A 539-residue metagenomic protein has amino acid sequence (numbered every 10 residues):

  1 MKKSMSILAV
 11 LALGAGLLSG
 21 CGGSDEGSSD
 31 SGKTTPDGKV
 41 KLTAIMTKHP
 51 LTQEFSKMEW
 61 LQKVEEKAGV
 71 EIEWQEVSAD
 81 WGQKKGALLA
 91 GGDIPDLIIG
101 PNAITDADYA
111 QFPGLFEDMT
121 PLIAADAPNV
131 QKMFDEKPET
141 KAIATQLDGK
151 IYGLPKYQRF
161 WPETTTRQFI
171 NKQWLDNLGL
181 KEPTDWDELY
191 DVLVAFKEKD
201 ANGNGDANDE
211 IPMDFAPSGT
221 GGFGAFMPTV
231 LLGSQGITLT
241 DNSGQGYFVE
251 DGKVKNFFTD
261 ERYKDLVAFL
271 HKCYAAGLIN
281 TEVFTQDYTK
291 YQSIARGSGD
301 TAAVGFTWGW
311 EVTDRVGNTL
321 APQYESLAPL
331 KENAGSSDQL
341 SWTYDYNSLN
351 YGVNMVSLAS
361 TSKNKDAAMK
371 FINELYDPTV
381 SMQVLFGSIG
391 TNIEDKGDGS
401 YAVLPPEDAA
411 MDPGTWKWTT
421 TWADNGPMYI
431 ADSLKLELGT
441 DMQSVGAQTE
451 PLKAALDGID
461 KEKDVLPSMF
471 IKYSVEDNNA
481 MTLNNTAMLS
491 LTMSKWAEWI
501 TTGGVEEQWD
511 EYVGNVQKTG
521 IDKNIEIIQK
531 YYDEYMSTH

Functional and structural regions predicted by a protein language model:
M1-I7: Positively charged n-region of N-terminal signal peptides that target proteins for export
A9, L13, L17, C21-H539: Extracytoplasmic/secretory soluble proteins
